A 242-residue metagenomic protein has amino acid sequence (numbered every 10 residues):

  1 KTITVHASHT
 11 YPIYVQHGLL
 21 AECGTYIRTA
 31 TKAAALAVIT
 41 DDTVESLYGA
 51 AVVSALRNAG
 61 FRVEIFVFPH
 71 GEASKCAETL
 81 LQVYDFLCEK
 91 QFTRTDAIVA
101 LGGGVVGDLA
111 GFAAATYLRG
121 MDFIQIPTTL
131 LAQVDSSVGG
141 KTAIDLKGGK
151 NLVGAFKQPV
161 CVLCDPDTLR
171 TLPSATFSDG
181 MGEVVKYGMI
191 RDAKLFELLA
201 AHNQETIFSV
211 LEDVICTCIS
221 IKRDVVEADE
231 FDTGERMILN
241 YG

Functional and structural regions predicted by a protein language model:
K1-A97: ATP/NTP phosphate-donor binding region
H17, A21, S46, A77 (+6 more regions): Electropositive phosphate-/nucleotide-binding environments in soluble metabolic enzymes
Y48-A50, L109-G111, D135: Short glycine-/acidic-enriched loop or helix-start segments at secondary-structure transitions that form or flank
H70-G71, L101-G103, Y241-G242: Glycine-rich beta-strand-to-loop/alpha-helix junction loops that act as flexible
F92-I124: Active-site and donor-binding regions of nucleotide-sugar-utilizing enzymes
F112-H202: A glycine/threonine-rich phosphate-anchoring loop and its flanking beta-alpha core in nucleotide/phosphate-binding
E197-G242: Active-site segments that bind and position negatively charged phosphate/pyrophosphate groups
